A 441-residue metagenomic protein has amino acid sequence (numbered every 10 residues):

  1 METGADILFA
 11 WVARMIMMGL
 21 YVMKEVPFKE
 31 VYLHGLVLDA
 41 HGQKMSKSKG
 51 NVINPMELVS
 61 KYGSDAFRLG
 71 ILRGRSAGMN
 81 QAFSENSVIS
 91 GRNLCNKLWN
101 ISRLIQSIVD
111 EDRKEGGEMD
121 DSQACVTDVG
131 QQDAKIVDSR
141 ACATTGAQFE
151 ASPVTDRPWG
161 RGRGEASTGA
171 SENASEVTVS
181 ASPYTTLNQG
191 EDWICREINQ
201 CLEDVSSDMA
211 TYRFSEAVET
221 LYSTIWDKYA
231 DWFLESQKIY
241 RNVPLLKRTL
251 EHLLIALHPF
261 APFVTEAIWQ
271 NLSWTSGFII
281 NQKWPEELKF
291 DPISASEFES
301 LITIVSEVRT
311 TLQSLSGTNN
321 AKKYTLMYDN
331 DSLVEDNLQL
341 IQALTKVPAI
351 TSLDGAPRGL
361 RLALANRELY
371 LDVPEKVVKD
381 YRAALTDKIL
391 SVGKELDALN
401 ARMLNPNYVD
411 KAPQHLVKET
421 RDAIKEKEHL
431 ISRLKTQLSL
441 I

Functional and structural regions predicted by a protein language model:
M1-L8: N-terminal catalytic cores of NTP/NDP-binding nucleotidyl/phosphoryl-transfer enzymes
Y21-S64, M79, S84-M119, E172 (+1 more regions): Feature 926 captures the class I aminoacyl-tRNA synthetase adenylation module centered on the KMSKS loop
Q123, Q131-Q132, Q148, Y184: Low-complexity, intrinsically disordered or signal/transmembrane-proximal segments
